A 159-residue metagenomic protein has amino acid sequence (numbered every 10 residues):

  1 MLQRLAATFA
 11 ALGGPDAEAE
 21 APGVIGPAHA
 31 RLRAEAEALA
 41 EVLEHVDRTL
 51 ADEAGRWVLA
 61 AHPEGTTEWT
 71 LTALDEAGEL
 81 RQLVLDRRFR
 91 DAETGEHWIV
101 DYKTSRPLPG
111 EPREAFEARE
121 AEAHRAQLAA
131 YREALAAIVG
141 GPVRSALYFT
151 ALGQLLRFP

Functional and structural regions predicted by a protein language model:
M1-P159: Structural signature of nuclease core domains in nucleic-acid processing machines
